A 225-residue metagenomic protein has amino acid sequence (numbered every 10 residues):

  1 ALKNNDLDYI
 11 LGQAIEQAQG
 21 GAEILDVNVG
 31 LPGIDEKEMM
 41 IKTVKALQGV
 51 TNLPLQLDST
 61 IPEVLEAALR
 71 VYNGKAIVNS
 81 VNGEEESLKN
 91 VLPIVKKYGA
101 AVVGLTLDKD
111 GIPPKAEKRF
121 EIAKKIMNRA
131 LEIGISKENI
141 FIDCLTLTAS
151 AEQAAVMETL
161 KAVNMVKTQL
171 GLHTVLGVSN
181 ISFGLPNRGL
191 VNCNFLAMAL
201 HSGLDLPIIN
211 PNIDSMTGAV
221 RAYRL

Functional and structural regions predicted by a protein language model:
A1-F141, L147-L225: Domain-level signal for soluble alpha/beta catalytic cores
